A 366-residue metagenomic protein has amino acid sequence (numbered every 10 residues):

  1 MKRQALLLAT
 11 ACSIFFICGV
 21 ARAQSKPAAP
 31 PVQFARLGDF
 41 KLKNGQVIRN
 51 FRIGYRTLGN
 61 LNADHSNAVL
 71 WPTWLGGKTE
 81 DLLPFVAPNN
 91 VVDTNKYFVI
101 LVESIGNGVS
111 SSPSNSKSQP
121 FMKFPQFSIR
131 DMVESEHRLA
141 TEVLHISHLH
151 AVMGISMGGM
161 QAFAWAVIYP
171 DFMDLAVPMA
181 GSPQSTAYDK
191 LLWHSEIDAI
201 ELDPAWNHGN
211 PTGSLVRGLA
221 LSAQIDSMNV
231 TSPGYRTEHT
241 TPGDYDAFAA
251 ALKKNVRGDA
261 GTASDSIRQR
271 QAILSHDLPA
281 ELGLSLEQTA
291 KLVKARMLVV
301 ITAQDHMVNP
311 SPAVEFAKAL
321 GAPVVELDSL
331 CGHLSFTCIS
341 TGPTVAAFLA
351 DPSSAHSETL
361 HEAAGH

Functional and structural regions predicted by a protein language model:
Q24-W71, T79, L83, H356-H366: Catalytic-loop region of hydrolases
R56-S118: N-terminal cap/lid subdomain of alpha/beta-hydrolase-fold enzymes
R130-H150: Conserved acidic catalytic loop of the alpha/beta-hydrolase fold
S147-A187: Conserved hydrolase catalytic core segment
F172-N255: Alpha/beta-hydrolase-fold enzymes
P279-L286, A295, H306-K318: Short alpha-helix in the alpha/beta-hydrolase fold that links the catalytic acid
V293, V299-I301: Short beta-strand/loop motif that positions the catalytic acidic residue of the alpha/beta-hydrolase fold
L330-S340: Catalytic histidine-centered segment of alpha/beta-hydrolase-like enzymes
